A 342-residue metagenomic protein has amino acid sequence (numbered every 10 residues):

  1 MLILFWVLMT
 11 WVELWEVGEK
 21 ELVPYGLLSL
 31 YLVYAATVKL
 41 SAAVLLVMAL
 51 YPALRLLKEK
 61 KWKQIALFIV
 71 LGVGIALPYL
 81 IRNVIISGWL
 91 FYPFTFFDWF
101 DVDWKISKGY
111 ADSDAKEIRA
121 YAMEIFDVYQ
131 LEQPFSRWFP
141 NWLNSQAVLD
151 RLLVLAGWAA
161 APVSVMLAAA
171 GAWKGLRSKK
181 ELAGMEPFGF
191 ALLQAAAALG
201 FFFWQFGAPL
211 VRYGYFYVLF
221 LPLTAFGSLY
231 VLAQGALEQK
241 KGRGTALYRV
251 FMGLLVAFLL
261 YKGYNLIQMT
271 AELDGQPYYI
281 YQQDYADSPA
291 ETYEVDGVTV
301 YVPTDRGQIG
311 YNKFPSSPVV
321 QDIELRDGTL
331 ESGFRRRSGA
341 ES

Functional and structural regions predicted by a protein language model:
M1-I3, V7-L8, A35-V38, V44 (+2 more regions): Hydrophobic/aromatic-rich transmembrane helices and adjacent perimembrane loops
L4-P24: Membrane-interface transmembrane helices that cradle and orient dolichyl/undecaprenyl
W6, L27-L30, V73, A160-A170 (+1 more regions): Transmembrane alpha-helix segments characteristic of polytopic inner-membrane glycan-assembly/cell-envelope
P24-L40, L45-Y51, V73-G74, G88 (+1 more regions): Membrane-interface alpha helices of multi-pass inner-membrane proteins
L45-V73, Y230-L232: Perimembrane helix-loop-helix junctions
L54, F135-G184: Hydrophobic, aromatic-rich transmembrane alpha-helices and their immediate juxtamembrane boundary segments
R55, I65-Q146, L153, Y264-N265: Membrane-lumen/periplasm interface segments of specific transmembrane helices in polyprenyl phosphate-linked
D103-V128, T245-S342: Intrinsically disordered, polar/acidic, low-complexity terminal segments
